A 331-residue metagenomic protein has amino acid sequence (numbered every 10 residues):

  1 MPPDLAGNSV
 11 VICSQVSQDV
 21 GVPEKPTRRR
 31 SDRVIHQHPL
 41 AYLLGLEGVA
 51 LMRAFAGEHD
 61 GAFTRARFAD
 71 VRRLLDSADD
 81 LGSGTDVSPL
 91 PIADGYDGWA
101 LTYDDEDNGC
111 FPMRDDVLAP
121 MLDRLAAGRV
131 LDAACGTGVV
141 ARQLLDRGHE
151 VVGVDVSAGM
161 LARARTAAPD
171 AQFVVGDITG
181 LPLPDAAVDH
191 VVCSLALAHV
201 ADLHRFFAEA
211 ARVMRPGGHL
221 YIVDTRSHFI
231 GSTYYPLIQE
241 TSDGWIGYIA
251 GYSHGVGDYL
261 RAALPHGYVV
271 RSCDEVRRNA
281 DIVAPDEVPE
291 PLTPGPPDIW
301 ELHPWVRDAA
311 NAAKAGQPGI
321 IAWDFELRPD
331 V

Functional and structural regions predicted by a protein language model:
R28-L125, V139-Q143, M160-R163, A167 (+2 more regions): Conserved class I S-adenosyl-L-methionine
R129, A133, T137-G180: Class I SAM-dependent methyltransferase SAM/SAH-binding core
T179-V191: A short acidic, Gly/Pro-enriched loop at the edge of an enzyme's catalytic core that lines a small-molecule cofactor
H190-L203: A short SAM/SAH-binding and catalytic strip from SAM-dependent methyltransferases
H204-P216: A short glycine-rich, Lys/Arg-flanked "PGG" loop and its adjoining helix->strand segment in the class I
H219-G244: Conserved class I S-adenosyl-L-methionine
G251-C273: Short alpha-helix
R261, V270-V331: A C-terminal cap/extension of S-adenosyl-L-methionine-dependent methyltransferases that defines the acceptor-substrate
